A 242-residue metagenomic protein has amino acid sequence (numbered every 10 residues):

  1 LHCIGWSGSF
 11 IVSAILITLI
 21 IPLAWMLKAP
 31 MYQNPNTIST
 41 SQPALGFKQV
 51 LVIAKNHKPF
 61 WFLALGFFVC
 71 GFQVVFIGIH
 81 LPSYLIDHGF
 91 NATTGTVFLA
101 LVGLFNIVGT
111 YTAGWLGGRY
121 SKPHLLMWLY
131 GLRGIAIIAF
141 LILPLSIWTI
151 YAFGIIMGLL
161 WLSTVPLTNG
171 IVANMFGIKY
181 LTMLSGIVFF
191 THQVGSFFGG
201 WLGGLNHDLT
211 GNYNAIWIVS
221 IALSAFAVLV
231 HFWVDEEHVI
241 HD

Functional and structural regions predicted by a protein language model:
L1-G5, L85-I86, L116-G117, L202-G211: Interfacial helix-cap and linker-helix signal at transmembrane-aqueous boundaries of multi-pass secondary transporters
L1-Y32: Helix-loop-helix hairpin linking two adjacent transmembrane segments in secondary transporters
L16-I20, L132-I137, M157, L223-A227: MFS 12-TM fold signature
I20-K28, I221-D242: Multi-pass alpha-helical transporter architecture, strongest for 12-TM Major Facilitator/SLC carriers used
K28-Q49, I240-D242: Flexible cytoplasmic inter-helical loops of multi-pass small-molecule transporters
K55-A113, G199: Extracytoplasmic gate region of multi-pass secondary transporters
V102-F105, T112, R119-I171: C-terminal transmembrane helical hairpin of 12-TM major facilitator-type secondary transporters
L162, M175-T210, S220: A late C-terminal transmembrane helix in Major Facilitator Superfamily
